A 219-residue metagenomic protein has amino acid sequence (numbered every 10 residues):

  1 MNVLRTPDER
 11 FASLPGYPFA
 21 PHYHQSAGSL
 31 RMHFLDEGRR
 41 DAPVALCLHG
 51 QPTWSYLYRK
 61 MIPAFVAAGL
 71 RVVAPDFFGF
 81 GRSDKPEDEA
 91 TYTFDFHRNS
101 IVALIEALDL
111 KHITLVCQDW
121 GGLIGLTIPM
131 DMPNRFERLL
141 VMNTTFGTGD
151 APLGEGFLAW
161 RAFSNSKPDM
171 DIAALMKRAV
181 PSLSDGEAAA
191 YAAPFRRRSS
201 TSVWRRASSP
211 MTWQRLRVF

Functional and structural regions predicted by a protein language model:
M1-P21, M32-R39, V44, L57 (+4 more regions): Flexible "cap/lid" subdomain of the alpha/beta-hydrolase fold that forms the substrate-access gate
H24: C-terminal active-site-capping segments
A27-R31: Glycine-centered tight beta-turn/hairpin loop motif at sheet-sheet or coil-to-beta transitions
C47-G50, A74: Structural cue for short, hydrophobic secondary-structure segments
Q51-I62: The serine-hydrolase catalytic nucleophile loop
A64-V66: Short hydrophobic signal-anchor/transmembrane segments that target glycosyltransferases and glycosylation machinery
